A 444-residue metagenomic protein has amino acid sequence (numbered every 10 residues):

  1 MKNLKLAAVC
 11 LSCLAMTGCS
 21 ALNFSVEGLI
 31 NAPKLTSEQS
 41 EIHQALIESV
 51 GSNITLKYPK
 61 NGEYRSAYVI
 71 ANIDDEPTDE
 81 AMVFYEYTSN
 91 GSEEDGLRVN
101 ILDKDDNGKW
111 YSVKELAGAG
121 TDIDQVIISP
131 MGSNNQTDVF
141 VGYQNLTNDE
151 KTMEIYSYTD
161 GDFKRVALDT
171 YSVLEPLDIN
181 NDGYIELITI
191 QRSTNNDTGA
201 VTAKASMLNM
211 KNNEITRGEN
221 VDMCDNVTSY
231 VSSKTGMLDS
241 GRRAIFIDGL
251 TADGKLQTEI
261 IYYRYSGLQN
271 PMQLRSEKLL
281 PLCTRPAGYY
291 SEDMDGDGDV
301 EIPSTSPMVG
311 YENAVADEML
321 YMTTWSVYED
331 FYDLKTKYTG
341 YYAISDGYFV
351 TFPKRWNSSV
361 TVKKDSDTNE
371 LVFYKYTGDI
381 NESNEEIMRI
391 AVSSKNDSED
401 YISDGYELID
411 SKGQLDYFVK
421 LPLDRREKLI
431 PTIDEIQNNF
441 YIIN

Functional and structural regions predicted by a protein language model:
K2-F24: Sec-dependent N-terminal signal peptides of Gram-positive bacterial secreted proteins and lipoproteins
C19-K364, F373, E399-F418, I436-N444: Beta-propeller-forming repeat regions
D365-N381: Ser/Thr-rich, low-complexity intrinsically disordered terminal regions
T368, E385, G413-Q414: Sequence-level motif detector for i,i+2 pairs with an aromatic at +2
G378-N396: A short acidic-to-branched-hydrophobic micro-motif
L421: Short loop/turn segments at strand-loop or loop-helix junctions that form parts of catalytic or ligand-binding pockets
R426-L429: Short, exposed beta-strand-loop hairpins at the edges of beta-sheets in extracellular/periplasmic proteins
